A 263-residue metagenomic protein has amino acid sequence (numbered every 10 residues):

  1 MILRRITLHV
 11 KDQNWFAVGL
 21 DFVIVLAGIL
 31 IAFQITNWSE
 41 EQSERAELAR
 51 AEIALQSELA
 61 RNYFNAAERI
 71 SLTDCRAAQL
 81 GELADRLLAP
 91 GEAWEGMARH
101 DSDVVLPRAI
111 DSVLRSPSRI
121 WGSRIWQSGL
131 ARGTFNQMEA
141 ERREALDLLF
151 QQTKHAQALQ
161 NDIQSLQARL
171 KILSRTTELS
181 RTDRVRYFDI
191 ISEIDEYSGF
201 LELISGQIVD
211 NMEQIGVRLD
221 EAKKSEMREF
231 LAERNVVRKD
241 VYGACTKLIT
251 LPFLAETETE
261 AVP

Functional and structural regions predicted by a protein language model:
M1-F16, L30, N37-P263: Long, hydrophobic alpha-helical segments that serve as membrane-spanning/inserting helices
G19-Q34: Hydrophobic membrane-insertion alpha-helices, especially the h-region of bacterial N-terminal signal peptides
